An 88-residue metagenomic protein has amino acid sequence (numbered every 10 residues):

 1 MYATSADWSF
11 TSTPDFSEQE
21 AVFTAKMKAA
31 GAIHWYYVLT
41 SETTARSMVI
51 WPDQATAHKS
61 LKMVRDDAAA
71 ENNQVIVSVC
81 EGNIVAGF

Functional and structural regions predicted by a protein language model:
M1-D66, N72-F88: Short S/T/G/P-rich N-terminal loop/turn motif that feeds into the first structured element of a domain
